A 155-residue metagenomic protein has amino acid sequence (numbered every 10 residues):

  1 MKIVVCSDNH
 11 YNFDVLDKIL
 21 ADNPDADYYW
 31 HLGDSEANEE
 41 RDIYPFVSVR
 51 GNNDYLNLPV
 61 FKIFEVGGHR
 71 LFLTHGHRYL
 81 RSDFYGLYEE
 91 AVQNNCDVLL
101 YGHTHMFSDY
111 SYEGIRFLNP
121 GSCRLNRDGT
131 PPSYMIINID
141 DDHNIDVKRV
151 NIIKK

Functional and structural regions predicted by a protein language model:
M1-Y44, D54, L58-P59, G68 (+2 more regions): N-terminal active-site segment of His-dependent metallophosphoesterases
K2, P45-V47, R70, R116 (+1 more regions): Conserved beta-strand segments of alpha/beta enzyme cores
V5-S7, Y29-D34, V47-N52, F72-H75 (+2 more regions): Active-site neighborhood of phospho(di)ester-bond hydrolases with catalytic His/Asp-centered motifs
H10-V15, E36-E39, N53-L58, R78-D83 (+2 more regions): Active-site environment of divalent metal-dependent phosphoester hydrolases
Y11, V15-D17, L58, E65-G67 (+2 more regions): Binuclear metal-dependent phosphoesterase catalytic core
D22-N23, V47-S48, E89-A91, R116-L118: Glycine-rich, phosphate-binding/catalytic loops in enzymes
V49-N94: Helix-adjacent hinge/juxtasegments
S82-N94, H103-Y110, P132, I152-K155: A short, terminal or domain-edge coil/loop segment
